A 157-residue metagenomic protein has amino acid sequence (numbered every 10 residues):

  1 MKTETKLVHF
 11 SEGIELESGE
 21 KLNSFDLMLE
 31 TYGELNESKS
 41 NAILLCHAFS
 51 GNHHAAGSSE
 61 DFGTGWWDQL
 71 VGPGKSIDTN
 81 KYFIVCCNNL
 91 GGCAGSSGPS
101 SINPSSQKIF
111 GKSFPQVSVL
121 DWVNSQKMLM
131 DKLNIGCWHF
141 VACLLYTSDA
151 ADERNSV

Functional and structural regions predicted by a protein language model:
M1-L45, S59: Catalytic-loop region of hydrolases
E30-N103: N-terminal cap/lid subdomain of alpha/beta-hydrolase-fold enzymes
I102-G111: Short glycine/proline-rich turn/loop motifs
G111-L120: Catalytic nucleophile-loop/oxyanion-hole region of alpha/beta-hydrolase and closely related hydrolase-like folds
L120-W138: Conserved acidic catalytic loop of the alpha/beta-hydrolase fold
F140-C143: Short beta-strand immediately N-terminal to the catalytic nucleophile in serine-hydrolase-like folds
Y146-D152: Conserved small/polar residues in nucleotide/adenosyl-binding loops
